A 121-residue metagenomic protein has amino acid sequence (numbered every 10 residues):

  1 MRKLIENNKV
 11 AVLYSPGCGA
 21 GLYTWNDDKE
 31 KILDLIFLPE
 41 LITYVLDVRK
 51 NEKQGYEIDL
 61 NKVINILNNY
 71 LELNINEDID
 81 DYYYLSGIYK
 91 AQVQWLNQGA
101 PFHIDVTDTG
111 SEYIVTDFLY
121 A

Functional and structural regions predicted by a protein language model:
R2-A121: Catalytic phosphate/metal-binding cores of nucleic-acid and nucleotide-processing enzymes, i.e., regions that mediate
